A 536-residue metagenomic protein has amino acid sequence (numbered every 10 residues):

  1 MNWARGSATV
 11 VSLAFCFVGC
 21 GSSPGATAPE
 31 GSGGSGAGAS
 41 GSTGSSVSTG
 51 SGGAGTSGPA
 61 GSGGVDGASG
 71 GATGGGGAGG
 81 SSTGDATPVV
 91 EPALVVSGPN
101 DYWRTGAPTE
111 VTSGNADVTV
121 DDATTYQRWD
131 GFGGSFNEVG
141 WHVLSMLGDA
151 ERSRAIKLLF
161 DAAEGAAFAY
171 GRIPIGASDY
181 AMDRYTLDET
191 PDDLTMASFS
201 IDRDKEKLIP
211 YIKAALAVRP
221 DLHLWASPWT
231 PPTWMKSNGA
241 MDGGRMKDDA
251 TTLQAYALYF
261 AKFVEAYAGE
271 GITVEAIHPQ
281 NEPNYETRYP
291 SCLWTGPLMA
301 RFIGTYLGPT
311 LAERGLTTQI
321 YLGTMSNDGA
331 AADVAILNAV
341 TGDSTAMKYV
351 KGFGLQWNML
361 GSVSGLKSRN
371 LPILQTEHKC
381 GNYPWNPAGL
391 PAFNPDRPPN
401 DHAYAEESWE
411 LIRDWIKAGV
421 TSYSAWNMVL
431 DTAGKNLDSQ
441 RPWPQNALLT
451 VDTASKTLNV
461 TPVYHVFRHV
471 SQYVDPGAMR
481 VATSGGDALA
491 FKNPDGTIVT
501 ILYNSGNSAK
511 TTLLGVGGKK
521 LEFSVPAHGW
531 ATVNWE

Functional and structural regions predicted by a protein language model:
W3, S7, A14-V89: Ser/Thr-rich, Pro/Gly/Ala-heavy low-complexity intrinsically disordered linkers and tails of secreted extracellular
S35, P59, S69, T73 (+9 more regions): Surface-exposed acidic, glycine-flexible loop patches that form ligand/cofactor-binding and adhesion interfaces
V90-V120, L224-A226, L258-E275, E286-E536: Substrate-binding and catalytic surfaces of secreted/luminal carbohydrate-active proteins
N100-V274, T305: N-terminal catalytic cores of secreted or lumenal carbohydrate-active enzymes
F136, I175, N281, Q356-W357 (+1 more regions): Residues that line or immediately flank small-molecule/substrate-binding pockets and catalytic motifs
G176-Y180, T230-T233, N281-E286, M325-A330: Short, internal active-site loops enriched in acidic
P231-R245, L253, N281-A300, Y321: Aromatic-lined, polymer-binding surfaces characteristic of secreted/periplasmic polysaccharide-degrading enzymes
H278: Ser/Thr-glycine-rich phosphate-binding loops at phosphate-binding pockets of nucleotides, nucleotide cofactors
